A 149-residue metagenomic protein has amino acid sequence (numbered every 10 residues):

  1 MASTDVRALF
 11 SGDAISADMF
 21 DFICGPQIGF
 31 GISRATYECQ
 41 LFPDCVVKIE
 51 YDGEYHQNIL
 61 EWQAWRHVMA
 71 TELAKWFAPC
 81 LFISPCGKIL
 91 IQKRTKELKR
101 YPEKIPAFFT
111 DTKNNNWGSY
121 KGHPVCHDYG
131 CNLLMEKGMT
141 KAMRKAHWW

Functional and structural regions predicted by a protein language model:
M1-P26: Juxta-kinase regulatory segment immediately upstream of eukaryotic protein kinase catalytic domains
M19-I28, A78-P79, K104-A107: Short secondary-structure junctions
D21-L73, P85-L90: ATP-binding glycine-rich loop module of kinase domains
E54-Q63, K99-K104, L134-K137: Active-site-adjacent loop/helix micro-motif of nuclease/hydrolase catalytic cores
M69-A78, W117: Structural alpha-beta junctions
I83-P85, S119: Generic beta-strand structural signal
L90-E97: Short pocket-lining segment of the protein kinase catalytic domain that shapes the ATP-binding cleft
E97, A107-W149: Catalytic activation segment of kinase domains across protein kinase-like and atypical kinase folds
